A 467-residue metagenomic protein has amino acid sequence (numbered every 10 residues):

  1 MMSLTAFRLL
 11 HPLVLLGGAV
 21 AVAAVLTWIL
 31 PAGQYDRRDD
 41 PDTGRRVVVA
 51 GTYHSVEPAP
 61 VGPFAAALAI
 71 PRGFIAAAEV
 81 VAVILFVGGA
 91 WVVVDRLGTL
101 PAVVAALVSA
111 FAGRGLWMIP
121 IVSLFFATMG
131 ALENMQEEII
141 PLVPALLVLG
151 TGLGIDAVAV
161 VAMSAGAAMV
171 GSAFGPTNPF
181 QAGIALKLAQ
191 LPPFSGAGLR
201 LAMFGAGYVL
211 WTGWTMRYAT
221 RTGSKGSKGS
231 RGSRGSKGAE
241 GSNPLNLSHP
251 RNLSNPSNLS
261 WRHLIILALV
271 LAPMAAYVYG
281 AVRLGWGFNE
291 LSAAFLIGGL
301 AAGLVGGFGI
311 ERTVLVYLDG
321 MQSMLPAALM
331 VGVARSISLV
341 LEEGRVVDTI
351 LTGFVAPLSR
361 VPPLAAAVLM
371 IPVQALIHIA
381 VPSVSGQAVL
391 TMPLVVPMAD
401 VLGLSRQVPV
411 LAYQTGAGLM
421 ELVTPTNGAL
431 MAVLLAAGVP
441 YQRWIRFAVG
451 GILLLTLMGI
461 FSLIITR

Functional and structural regions predicted by a protein language model:
S3-L15, D36-V49, G198-G229, G238-V316 (+2 more regions): Long, contiguous bundles of hydrophobic transmembrane helices that form the permeation core of multi-pass
S3-L15, L147-G226, S260-L264, N427-S462: Membrane-core helix-loop-helix motifs of multi-pass transport proteins
L10, L358-R467: C-terminal transmembrane helix pair
P12-A21, V48-P101, W286-T349: Core transmembrane alpha-helical segments of multi-pass membrane transporters/permeases
I75-V81, V108-I121, L153-A159, L264 (+3 more regions): Membrane-interfacial loop-to-helix junctions in multi-pass transporters
I84, G115-G130, I155-A173, G205 (+2 more regions): Alpha-helical transmembrane segments of multi-pass membrane proteins
L85, R114-A145, V331-L341, P357-P397 (+1 more regions): Hydrophobic alpha-helical transmembrane segments of multi-pass integral membrane proteins, predominantly secondary
A105, E137-L149, P179-L188, L351 (+2 more regions): Re-entrant/interfacial helical elements at transmembrane boundaries that shape and gate the permeation pathway
